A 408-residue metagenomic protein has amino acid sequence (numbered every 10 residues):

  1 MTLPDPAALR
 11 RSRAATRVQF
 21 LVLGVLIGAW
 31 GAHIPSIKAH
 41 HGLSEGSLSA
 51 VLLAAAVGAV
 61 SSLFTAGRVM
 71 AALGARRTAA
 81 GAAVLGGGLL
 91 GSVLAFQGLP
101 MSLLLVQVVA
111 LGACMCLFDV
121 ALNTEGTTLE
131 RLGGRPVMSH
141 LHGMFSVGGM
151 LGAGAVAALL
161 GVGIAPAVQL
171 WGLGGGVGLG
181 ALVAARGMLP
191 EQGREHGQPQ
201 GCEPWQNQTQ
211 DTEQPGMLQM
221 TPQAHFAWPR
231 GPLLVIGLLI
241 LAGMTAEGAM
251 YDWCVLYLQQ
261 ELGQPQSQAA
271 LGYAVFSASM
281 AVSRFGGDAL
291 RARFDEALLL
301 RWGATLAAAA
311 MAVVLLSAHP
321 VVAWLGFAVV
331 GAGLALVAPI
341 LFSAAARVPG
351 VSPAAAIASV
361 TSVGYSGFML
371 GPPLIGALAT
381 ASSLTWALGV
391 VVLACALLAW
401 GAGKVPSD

Functional and structural regions predicted by a protein language model:
L21, G88, P100-F118, A323-A335: Hydrophobic core of transmembrane alpha-helices in multi-pass small-molecule transporters, especially MFS/SLC-type
A32-G46, D252-Q268: Short amphipathic helix-loop junctions that connect adjacent transmembrane helices in Major Facilitator Superfamily/SLC
I37-K38, V69-M70, A158-G163, L258-Q259 (+3 more regions): Interfacial helix-cap and linker-helix signal at transmembrane-aqueous boundaries of multi-pass secondary transporters
A50-R68, A274-G286: Central cavity-lining transmembrane alpha-helices of secondary-active solute carriers, predominantly the Major
S62-A75, L160, S283-E296, A379: Helix-to-loop junctions at the C-terminal end of transmembrane segments in multipass secondary transporters
A83-G98, L306-A318: C-terminal ends and interior cores of transmembrane alpha-helices in multi-pass membrane transporters/permeases
C116-L132, L336-P349: Intracellular juxtamembrane helix-capping segments at the cytosolic ends of symmetry-related transmembrane helices
V168-R186, W386-K404: Symmetry-related core transmembrane helices of the 12-TM Major Facilitator Superfamily/SLC fold
